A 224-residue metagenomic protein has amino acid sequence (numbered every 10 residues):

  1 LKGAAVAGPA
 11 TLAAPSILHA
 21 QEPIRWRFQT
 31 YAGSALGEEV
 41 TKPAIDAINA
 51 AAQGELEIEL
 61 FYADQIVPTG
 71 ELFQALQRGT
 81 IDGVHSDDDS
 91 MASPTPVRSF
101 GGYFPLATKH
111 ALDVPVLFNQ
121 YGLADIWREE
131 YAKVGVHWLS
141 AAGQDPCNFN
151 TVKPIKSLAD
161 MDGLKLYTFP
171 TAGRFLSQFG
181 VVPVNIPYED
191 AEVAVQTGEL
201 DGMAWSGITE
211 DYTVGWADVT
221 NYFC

Functional and structural regions predicted by a protein language model:
G3-P15, H19-V114, D125-C224: N-terminal secretory/targeting leader peptides
Y121-G122: Core domains of carbohydrate- and sulfate-ester-processing enzymes
